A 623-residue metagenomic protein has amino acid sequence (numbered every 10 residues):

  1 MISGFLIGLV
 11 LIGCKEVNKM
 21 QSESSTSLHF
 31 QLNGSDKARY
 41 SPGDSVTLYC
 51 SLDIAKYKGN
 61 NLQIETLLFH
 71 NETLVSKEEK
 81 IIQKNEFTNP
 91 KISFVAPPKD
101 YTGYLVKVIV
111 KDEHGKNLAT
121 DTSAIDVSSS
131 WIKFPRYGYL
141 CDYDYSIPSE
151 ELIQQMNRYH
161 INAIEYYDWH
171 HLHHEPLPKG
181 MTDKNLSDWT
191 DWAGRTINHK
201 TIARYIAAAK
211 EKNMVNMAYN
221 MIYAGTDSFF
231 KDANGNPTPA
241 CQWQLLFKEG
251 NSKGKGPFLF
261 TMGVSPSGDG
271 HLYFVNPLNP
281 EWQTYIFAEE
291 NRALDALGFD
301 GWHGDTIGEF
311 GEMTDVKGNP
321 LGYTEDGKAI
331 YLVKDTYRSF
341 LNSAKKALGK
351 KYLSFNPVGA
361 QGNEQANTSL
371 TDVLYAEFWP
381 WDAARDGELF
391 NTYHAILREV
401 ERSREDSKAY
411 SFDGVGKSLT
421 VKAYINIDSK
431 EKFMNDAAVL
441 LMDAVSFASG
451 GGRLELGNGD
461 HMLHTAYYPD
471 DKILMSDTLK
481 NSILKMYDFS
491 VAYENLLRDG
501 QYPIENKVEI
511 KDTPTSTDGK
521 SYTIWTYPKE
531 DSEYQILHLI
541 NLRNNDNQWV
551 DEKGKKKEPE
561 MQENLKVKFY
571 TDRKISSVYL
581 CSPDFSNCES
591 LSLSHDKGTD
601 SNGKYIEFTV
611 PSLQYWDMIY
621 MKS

Functional and structural regions predicted by a protein language model:
A119-L172: An acidic-aromatic substrate-binding cleft motif
S129-P135, C141-Y145, A218-L297: Active-site-adjacent "subsite" loops/lids of carbohydrate-active enzymes
F134-I147, K179-H199, S267-F287, Y323-Y337 (+3 more regions): The substrate-binding groove and active-site-proximal loops of carbohydrate-active enzymes, especially glycoside
D142-I161, H174-N236, E281-A288, L332-S339: Aromatic- and glycine-enriched glycan-recognition loops and surfaces that form the carbohydrate-binding subsites
L278-V373, W379-E401, E405: Active-site neighborhood of glycoside hydrolase catalytic domains
T306-G308, F412-E494, R543: Aromatic/acidic polysaccharide-binding cleft in carbohydrate-active enzymes
A444, T513-R573, D617: Carbohydrate-binding surface patches
G598-S623: C-terminal beta-strand-rich structural cap/linker in extracellular carbohydrate-active enzymes
